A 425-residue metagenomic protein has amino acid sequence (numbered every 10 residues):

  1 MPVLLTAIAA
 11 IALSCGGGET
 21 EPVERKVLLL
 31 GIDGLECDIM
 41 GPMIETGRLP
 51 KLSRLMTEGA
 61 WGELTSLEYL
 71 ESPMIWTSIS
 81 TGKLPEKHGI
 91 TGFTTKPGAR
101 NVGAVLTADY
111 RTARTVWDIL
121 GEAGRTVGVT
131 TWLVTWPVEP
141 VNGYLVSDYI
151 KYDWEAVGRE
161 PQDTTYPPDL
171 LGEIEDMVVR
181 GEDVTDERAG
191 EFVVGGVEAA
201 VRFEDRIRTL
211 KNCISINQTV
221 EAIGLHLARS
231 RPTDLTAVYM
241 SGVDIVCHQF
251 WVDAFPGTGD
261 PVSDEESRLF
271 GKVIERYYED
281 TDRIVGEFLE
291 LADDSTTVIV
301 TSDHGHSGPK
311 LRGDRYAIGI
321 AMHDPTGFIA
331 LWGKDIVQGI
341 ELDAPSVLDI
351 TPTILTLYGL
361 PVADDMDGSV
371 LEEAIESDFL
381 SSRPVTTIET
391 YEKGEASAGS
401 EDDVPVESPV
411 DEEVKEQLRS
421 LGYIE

Functional and structural regions predicted by a protein language model:
A12-S14, Y423: C-terminal motif of bacterial Sec signal peptides marking the signal peptidase cleavage site
G17-W61, L133: Active-site-proximal N-terminal segment of extracellular/periplasmic enzymes that hydrolyze or transfer
K51, R276-D314, I354: Metal-dependent active-site segment of extracytoplasmic phospho-/sulfohydrolases and closely related
S53-R54, V116-A123, G286, D294 (+3 more regions): Non-catalytic, well-ordered alpha-helical segments in soluble enzyme domains
W61-K83, T130-P140, Y239-G242, H304-H306 (+1 more regions): Short, solvent-exposed turn/loop segments enriched in Gly/Ser/Thr/Pro and often Arg
L84-D264: His/Asp/Glu-rich, glycine-adjacent segments that coordinate divalent cations and/or stabilize oxyanion chemistry on
T107-R111, K272-E279, H323-P325, I336-P352 (+3 more regions): A short beta-strand-to-alpha-helix junction
I299-K334, R383-P384: Histidine-centered active-site microenvironments of extracellular/periplasmic hydrolases and transferases
